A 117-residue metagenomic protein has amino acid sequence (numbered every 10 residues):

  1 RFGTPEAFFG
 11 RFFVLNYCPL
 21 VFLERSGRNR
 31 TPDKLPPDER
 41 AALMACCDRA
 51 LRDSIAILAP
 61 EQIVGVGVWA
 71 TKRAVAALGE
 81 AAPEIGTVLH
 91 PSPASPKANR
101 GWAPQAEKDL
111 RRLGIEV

Functional and structural regions predicted by a protein language model:
R1-Q62, T71-K72, A77-A81, G86 (+2 more regions): A polyanion-binding, active-site-adjacent surface
V68: Gly/Ser/Thr-rich helix-start
